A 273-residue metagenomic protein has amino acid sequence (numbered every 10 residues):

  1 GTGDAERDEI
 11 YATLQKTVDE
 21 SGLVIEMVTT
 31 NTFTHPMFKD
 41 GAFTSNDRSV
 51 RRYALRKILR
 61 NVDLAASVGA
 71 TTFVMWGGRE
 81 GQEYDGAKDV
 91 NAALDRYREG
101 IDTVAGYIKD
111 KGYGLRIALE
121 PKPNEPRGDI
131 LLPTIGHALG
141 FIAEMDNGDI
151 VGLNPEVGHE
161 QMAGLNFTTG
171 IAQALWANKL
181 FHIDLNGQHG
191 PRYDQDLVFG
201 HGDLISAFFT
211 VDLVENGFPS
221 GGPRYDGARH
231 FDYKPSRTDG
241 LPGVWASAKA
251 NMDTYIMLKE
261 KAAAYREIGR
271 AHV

Functional and structural regions predicted by a protein language model:
G1, T32-F33, E80, P123-N124 (+3 more regions): Short, solvent-exposed loop/turn segments at secondary-structure junctions
D4-T13, D19-M27, H35-G152: Active-site acidic/histidine proton-transfer and metal-coordination neighborhood in alpha/beta enzyme cores
L23, F33, D63, G170-Q173 (+1 more regions): Homeobox/homeodomain signature
G86, E99-Y107, G112-Y113, D129-H272: Histidine-acidic metal/acid-base catalytic patches
